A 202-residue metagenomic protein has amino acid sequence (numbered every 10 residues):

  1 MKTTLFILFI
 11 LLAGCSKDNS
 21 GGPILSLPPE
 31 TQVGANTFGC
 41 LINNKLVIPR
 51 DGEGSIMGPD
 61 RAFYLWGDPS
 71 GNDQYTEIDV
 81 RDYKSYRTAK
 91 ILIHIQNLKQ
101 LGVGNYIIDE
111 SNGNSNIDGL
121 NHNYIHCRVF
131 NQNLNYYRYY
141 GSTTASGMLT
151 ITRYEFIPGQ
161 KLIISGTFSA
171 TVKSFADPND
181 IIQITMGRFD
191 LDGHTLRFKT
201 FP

Functional and structural regions predicted by a protein language model:
M1-I7: Sec-dependent signal peptide recognition, specifically the positively charged N-region followed immediately by
L8-F9, G159: Residue-level signal for mature regions of secreted extracellular proteins and peptides
L11-G14: C-terminal motif of bacterial Sec signal peptides marking the signal peptidase cleavage site
D18-Y75, Y83-K84, P202: Acidic/polar, low-complexity intrinsically disordered N-terminal segments immediately downstream of a Sec signal
Q32-G34, N72, S85, P158-Q160 (+2 more regions): Solvent-exposed loop and beta-edge segments used for protein-protein assembly and interaction
S55-P158: Surface-exposed helix/loop patches within compact recognition domains
S146-P202: C-terminal or internal capping secondary-structure element at the end of a domain, subdomain, or sheet
